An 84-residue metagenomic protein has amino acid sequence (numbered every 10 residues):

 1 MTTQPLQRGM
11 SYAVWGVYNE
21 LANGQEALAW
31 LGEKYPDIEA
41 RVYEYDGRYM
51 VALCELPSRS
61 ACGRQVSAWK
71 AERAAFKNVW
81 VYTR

Functional and structural regions predicted by a protein language model:
M1-M10, N19-R84: Extracytoplasmic
G16: Conserved beta3-strand ATP-binding lysine motif
